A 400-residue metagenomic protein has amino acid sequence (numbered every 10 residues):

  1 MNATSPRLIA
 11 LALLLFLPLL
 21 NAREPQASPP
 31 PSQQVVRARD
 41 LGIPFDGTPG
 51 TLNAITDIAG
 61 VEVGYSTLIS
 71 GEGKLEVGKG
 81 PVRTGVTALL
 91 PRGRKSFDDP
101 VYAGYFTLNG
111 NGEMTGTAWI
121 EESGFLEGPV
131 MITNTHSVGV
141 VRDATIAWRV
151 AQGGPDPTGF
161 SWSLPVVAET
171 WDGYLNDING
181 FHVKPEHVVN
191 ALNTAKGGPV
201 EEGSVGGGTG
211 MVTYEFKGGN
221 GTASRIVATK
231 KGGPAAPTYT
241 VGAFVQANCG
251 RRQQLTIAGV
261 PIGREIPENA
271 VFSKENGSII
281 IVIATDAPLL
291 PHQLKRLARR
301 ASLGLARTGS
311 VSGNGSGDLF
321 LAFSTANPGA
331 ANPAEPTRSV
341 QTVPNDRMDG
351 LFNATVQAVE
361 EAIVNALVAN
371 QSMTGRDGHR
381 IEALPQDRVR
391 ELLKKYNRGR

Functional and structural regions predicted by a protein language model:
M1-A10: Bacterial N-terminal signal peptides that target proteins for export
N2, N21-E24: Intrinsically disordered, low-complexity polyampholyte segments enriched for Lys and acidic residues
I9-L19: Bacterial N-terminal signal peptides
E24-R400: Alpha/propeptide regions of enzymes that mature by internal proteolysis
